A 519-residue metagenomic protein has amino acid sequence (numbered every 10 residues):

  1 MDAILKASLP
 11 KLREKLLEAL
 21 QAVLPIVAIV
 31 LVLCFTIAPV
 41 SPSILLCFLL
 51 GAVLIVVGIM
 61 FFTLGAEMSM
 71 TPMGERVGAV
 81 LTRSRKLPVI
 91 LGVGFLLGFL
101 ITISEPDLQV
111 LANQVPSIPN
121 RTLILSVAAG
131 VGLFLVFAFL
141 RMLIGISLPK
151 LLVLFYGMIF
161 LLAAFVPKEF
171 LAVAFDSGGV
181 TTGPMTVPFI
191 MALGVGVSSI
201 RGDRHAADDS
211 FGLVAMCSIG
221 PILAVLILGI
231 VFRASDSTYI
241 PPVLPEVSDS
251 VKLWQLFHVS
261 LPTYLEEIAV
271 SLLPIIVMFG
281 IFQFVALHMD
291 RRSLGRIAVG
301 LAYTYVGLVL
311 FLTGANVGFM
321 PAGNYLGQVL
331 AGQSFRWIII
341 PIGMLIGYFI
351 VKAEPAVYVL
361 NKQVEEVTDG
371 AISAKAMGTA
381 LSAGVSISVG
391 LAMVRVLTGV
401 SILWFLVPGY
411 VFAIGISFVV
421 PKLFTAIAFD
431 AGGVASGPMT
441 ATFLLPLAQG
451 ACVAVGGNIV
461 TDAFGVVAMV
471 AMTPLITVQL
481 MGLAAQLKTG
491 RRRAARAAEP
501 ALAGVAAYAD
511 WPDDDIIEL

Functional and structural regions predicted by a protein language model:
M1-L64, A79-V80, G178, M191 (+5 more regions): Signature of multi-pass transmembrane helix bundles
I26-V27, G58, K86-G94, L154-F165 (+8 more regions): Small-residue-rich segments of transmembrane alpha-helices in multi-pass membrane proteins, especially helix faces
P39, F62-M73, F99-L111, K168-A172 (+2 more regions): Transmembrane alpha-helix boundary signature
L46-C47, G65, A112-I124, R141-G157 (+7 more regions): Transmembrane helix-loop boundary segments of multi-pass membrane transporters
F48-M60, S117-A129, D176-I190, P242-V243 (+4 more regions): Structural signature of hydrophobic alpha-helical transmembrane segments
G78-A79, L87-M158, R336-S417: Helix-loop-helix junctions within the multi-pass membrane cores of secondary transporters/permeases
L135, F139-I146, F170-L171, V195-D209 (+3 more regions): Alpha-helical transmembrane segments
F165-V173, V225-R233, F311-G318, G390-L391 (+1 more regions): Hydrophobic alpha-helical transmembrane segments in multi-pass integral membrane proteins
